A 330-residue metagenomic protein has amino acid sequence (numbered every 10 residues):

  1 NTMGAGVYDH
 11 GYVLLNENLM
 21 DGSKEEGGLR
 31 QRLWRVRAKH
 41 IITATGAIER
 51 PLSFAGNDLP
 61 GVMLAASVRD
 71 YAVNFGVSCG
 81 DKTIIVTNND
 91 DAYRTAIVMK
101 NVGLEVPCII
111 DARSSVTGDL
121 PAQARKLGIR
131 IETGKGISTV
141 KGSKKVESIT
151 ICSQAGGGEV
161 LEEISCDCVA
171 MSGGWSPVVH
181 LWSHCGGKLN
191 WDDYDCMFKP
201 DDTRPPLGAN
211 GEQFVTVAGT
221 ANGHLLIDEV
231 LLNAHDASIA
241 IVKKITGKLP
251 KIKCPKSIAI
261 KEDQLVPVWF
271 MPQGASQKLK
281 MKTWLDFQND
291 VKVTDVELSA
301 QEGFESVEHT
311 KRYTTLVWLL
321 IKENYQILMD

Functional and structural regions predicted by a protein language model:
N1-D330: Residues forming the flavin
